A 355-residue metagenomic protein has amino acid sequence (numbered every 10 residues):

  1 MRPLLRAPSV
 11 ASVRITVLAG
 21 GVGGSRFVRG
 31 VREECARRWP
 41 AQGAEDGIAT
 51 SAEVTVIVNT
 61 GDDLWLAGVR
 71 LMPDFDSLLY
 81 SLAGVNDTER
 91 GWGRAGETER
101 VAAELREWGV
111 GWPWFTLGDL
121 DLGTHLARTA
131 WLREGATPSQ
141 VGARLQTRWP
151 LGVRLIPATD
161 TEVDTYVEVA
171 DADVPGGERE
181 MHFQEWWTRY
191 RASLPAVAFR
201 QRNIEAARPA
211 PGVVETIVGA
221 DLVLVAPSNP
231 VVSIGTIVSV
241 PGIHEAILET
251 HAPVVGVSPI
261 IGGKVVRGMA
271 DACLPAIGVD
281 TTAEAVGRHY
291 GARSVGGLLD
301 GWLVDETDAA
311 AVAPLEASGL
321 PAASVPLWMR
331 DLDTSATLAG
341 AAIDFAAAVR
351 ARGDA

Functional and structural regions predicted by a protein language model:
R2-L5, R267-A355: C-terminal functional extensions of proteins
A11-I15, A52: Extreme N-terminal starter segment of soluble prokaryotic enzymes
V22, N203-A206, N229-P241: Active-site glycine- and acidic-residue-rich loops that bind and position anionic ligands or nucleotide-like cofactors
V28-E34, S233-I247, V312, E316: Short Gly/Thr/Asp-enriched flexible loops that form oxyanion-binding sites at enzyme active sites
E33-R37, A41-T50, V58-Q201: Electropositive, gly/pro-rich neighborhoods at or near active sites that engage anionic ligands
T50-A52, T250-V254, L299, L320: A short helix->loop->beta-strand "cap" motif at the edges of active sites that frequently abuts
V197-I217: Active-site glycine-rich loop that binds ribose-phosphate moieties when present
V238-D280: Redox- and metal-dependent alpha/beta enzyme cores, enriched for Fe-S-associated oxidoreductases and cofactor-handling
